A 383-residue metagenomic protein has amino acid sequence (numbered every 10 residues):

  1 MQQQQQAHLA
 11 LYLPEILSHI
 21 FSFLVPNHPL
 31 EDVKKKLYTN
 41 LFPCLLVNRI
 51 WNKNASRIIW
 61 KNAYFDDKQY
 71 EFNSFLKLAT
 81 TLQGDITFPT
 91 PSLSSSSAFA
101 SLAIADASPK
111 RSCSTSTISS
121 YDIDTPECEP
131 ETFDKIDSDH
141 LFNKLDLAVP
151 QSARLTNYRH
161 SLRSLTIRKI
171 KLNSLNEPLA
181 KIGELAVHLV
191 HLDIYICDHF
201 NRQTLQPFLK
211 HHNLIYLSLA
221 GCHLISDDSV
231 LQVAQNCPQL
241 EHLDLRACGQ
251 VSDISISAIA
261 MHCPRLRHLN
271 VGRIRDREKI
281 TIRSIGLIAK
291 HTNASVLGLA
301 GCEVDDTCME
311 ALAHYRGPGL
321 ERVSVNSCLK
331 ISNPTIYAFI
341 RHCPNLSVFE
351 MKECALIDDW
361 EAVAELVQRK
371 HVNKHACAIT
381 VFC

Functional and structural regions predicted by a protein language model:
M1-G183, Q206: N-terminal adaptor-interaction module of cullin-RING ubiquitin ligase components
A7, L11, E15, T39-F42 (+15 more regions): Eukaryote-biased feature marking scaffold/signaling PDZ-domain proteins and nuclear chromatin regulators
P14-S18, R49, K53, N73 (+5 more regions): Amphipathic alpha-helical interface elements that mediate macromolecular binding in regulatory proteins
I50, S56-W60, G84-T87, P91-S92 (+12 more regions): Leucine-rich repeat
Y70-N73, L145-L147, I170-E177, D198-T204 (+6 more regions): Short, solvent-exposed loop/turn at the beta-strand->alpha-helix junction within individual leucine-rich repeat
F142-Q151, L155, I170-H242, A247-M261 (+1 more regions): Leucine-rich repeat
R168, D193-I196, S218-G221, D244-A247 (+4 more regions): Per-repeat beta-strand-to-loop junction in leucine-rich repeat
V271, M351-E353, H375-C377, C383: Leucine-rich tandem repeat or coiled-coil scaffolds
